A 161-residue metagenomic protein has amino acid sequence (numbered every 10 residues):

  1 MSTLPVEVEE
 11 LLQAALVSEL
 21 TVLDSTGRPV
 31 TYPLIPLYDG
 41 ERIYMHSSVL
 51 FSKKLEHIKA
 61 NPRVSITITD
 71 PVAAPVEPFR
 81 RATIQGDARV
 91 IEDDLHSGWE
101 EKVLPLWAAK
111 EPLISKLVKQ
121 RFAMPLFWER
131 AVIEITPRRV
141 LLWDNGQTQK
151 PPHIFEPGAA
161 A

Functional and structural regions predicted by a protein language model:
M1-E19: Short, basic/aromatic recognition patches
V8, K54, W99-V103: Amphipathic alpha-helical interface surfaces
A14-A15, A60-N61, R138: Structured helix-beta-strand junction loops
L16-L50, E56, I66-D70, F79-R80: Short beta-strand segments
S48-S52, S65-P71, A109-F122: Short acidic (Asp/Glu) patches
F51-K53, Q149-K150: Short, surface-exposed beta-strand-loop junctions and turns on beta-sheet-rich folds
H57-V64, P105, A109: Short, intrinsically disordered, mixed-charge
V76-A161: Charged, gly/pro-rich active-site loop segments
